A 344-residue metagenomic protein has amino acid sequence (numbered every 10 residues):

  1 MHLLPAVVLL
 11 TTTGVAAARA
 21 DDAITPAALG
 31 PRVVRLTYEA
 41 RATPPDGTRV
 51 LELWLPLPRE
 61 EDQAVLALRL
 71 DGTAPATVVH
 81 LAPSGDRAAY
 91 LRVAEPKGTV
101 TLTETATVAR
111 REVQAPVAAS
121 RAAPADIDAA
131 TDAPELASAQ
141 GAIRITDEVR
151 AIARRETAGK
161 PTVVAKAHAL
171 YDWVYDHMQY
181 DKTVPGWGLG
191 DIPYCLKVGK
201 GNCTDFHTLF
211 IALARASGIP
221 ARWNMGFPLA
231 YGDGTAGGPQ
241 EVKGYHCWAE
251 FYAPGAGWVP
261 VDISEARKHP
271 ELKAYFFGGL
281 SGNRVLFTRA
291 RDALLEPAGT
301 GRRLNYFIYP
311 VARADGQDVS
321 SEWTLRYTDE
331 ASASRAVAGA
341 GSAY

Functional and structural regions predicted by a protein language model:
H2-G14: Bacterial N-terminal signal peptides
A16-A20: Boundary at the C-terminal end of the N-terminal hydrophobic targeting segment
D21-Q114: Intrinsically disordered, low-complexity N-terminal segments that are enriched in acidic
P45-T48, E95-V100, P161, A216-S217 (+1 more regions): A short, structured loop/turn motif at beta-sheet edges
P83, T101-D181, G186-K197: Acidic low-complexity segments
K166-L170, G199-A214: Active-site nucleophilic cysteine motif
T208-G301: Hydrophobic/aromatic-rich core segments of domains that either
L280-Y344: Low-complexity, Gly/Ser/Thr/Pro-rich intrinsically disordered linker/tail segments
